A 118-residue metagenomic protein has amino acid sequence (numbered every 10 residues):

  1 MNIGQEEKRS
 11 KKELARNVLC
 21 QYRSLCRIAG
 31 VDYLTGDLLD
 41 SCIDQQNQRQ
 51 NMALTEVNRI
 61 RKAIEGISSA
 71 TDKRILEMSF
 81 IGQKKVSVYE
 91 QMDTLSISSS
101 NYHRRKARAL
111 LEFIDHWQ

Functional and structural regions predicted by a protein language model:
M1-G66, S87-E90, D115-Q118: N-terminal interaction/assembly modules
E65-R74: Short helix-coil-helix linker/hinge
S79-F80: Short helix-to-turn junction characteristic of helix-turn-helix DNA-binding domains, especially the helix
Q83-S100: Helix-turn-helix DNA-binding module
Y102-H116: DNA major-groove recognition helices of helix-turn-helix
